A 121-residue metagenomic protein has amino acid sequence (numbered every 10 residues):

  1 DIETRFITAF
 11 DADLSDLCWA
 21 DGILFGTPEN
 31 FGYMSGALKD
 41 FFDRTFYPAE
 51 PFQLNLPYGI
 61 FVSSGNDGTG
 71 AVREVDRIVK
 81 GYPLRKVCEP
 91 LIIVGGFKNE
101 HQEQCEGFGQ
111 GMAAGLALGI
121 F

Functional and structural regions predicted by a protein language model:
D1-D11: A short beta-strand-loop structural module common to alpha/beta enzyme folds
F6, N30, V94: Generic anion/oxyanion-binding catalytic loop in active/binding sites
F6-T8, S35, K98-E100: Alpha-helix initiation/capping motif
A9-C88: Helix-loop-strand module that forms the ligand-binding subsite of alpha/beta enzymes
D13, K86-F121: Glycine-rich phosphate/pyrophosphate-binding loop and the adjoining helix
